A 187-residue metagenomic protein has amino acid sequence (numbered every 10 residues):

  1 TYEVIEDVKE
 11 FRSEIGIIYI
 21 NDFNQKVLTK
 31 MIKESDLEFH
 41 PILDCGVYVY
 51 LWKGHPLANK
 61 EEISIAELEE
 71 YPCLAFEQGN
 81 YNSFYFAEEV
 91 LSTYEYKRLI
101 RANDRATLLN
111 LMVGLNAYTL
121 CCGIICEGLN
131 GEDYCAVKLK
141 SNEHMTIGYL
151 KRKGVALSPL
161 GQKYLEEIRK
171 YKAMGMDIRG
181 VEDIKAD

Functional and structural regions predicted by a protein language model:
T1, A75-F76, Y94-D104: Short beta-strand-to-loop elements that line the ligand-binding cleft of bilobed periplasmic-binding protein-like
T1-T29: Central regulatory/effector-binding core of bacterial HTH transcription factors
R12, Q162, K170-D187: N-terminal hydrophobic or amphipathic helices and topogenic motifs
G16-I20, R101-N103, L120-G123: Short beta-strand and adjacent tight-turn residues that come in two discontinuous sequence segments and form the edges
Q25, I65, E69-Y94, S158-P159 (+2 more regions): Secondary-structure junction motif
V27, I32-H40, D44-G46, K97 (+1 more regions): Beta-alpha-beta core module
M31-C73: Flexible hinge/capping segments at coil-to-helix
G54-I63, S141-E143, G154-L160: Short helix-loop capping/hinge motifs at secondary-structure junctions, enriched in acidic/polar residues
